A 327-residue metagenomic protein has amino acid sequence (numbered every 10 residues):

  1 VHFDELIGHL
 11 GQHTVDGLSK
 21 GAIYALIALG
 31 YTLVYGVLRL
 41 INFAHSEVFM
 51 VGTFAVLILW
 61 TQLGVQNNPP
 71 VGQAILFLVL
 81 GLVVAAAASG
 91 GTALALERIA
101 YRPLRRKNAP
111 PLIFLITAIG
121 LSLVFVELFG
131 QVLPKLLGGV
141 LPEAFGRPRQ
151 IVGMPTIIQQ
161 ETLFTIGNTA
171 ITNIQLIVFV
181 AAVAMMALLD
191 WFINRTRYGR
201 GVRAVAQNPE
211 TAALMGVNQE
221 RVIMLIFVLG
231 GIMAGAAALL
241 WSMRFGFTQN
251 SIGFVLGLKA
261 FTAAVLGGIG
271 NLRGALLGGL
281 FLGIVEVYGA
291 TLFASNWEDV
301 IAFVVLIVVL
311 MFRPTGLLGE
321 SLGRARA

Functional and structural regions predicted by a protein language model:
V1-I27, A55, Q66-G81, K107-L112 (+3 more regions): Membrane-interfacial amphipathic/re-entrant helices at transmembrane-helix boundaries
F3, P103-L104, L112-R195, V222 (+4 more regions): Transmembrane helix-bundle core of multi-pass membrane transporters and related energy-transducing complexes
D4-I23, F192-R197, I223-A263, V287-V300: Inter-helical junctions in multi-pass inner-membrane proteins, predominant in energy-converting antiporter-like
H9, Q207-L214, N218-R221, L292-A327: Cytosolic-side transmembrane-helix boundaries in multi-pass membrane proteins
V15, L38, A44-A95, L292: Membrane-embedded helix boundary and interhelical linker motif in transport proteins
E47-V51, L104-F129, G253-V265, A294-R313: Pore- or pathway-lining transmembrane helices of multi-pass membrane proteins that form conduits for solutes/ions
N68-L121, L277-L282, E286, R313-P314: Alpha-helical transmembrane segments within multi-pass membrane transporters and channels
G167-T248, L272-L277: Helix-loop-helix "hairpin" substructures at the membrane interface of multi-pass membrane proteins
